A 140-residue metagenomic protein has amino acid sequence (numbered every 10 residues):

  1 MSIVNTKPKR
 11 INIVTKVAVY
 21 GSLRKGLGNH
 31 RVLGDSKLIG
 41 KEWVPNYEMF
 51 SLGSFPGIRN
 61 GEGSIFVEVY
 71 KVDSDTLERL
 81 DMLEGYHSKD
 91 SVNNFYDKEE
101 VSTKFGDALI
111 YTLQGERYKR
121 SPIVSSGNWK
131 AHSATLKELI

Functional and structural regions predicted by a protein language model:
S2-I140: Glycine-aromatic micro-motifs
